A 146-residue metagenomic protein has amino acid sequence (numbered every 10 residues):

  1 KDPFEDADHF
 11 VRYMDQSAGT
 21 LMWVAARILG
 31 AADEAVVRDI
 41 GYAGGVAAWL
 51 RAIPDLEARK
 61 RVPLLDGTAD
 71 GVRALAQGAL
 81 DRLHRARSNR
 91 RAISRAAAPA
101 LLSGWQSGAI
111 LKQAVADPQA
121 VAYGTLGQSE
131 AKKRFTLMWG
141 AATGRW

Functional and structural regions predicted by a protein language model:
K1-D6: Acidic/His metal-coordination segments adjacent to aromatic residues that form catalytic metal sites in metalloenzymes
F10-W23, G30-G45, L50, P54-W146: Catalytic cores of Mg2+-dependent Asp-rich isoprenoid enzymes
